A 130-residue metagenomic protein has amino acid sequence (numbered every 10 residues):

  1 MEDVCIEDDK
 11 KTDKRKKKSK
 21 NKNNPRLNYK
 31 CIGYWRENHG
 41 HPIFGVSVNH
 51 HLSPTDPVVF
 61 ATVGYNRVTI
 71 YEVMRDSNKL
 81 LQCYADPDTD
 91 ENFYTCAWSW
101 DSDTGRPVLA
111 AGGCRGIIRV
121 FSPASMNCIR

Functional and structural regions predicted by a protein language model:
E2-R130: WD40 beta-propeller repeat fold
